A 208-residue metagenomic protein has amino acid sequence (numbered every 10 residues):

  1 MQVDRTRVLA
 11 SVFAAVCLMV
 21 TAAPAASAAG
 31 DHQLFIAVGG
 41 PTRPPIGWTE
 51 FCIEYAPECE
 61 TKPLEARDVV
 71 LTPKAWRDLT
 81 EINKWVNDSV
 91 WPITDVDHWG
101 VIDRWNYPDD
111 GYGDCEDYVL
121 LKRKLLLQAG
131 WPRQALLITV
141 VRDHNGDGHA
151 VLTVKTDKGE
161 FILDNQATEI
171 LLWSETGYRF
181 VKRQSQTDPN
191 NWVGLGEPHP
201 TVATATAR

Functional and structural regions predicted by a protein language model:
Q2-F13: Bacterial N-terminal signal peptides that target proteins for export
S11-T21: Bacterial N-terminal signal peptides
A26-R208: A structural boundary/capping signal
